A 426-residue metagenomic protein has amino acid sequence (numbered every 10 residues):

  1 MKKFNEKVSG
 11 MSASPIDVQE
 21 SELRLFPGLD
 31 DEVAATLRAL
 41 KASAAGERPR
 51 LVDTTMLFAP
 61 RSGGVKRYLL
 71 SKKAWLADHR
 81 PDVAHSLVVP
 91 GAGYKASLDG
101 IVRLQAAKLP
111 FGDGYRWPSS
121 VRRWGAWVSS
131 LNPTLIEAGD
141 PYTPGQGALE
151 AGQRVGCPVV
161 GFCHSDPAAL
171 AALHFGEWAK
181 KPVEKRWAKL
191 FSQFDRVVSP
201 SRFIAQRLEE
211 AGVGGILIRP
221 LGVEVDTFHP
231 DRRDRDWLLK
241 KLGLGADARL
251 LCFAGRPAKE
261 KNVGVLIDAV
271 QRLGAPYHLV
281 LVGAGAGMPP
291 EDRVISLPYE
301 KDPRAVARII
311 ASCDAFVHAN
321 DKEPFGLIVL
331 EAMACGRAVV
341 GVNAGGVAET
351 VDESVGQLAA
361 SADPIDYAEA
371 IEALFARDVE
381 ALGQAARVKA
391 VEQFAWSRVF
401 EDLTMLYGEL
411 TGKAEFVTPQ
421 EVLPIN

Functional and structural regions predicted by a protein language model:
K2-G93, D99, Q271: N-terminal subdomain of nucleotide-sugar transferases
E20-D30, K185-D234: Donor nucleotide-sugar binding/catalytic pocket of nucleotide-sugar-dependent glycosyltransferases
V52-T54, G245-K261, I267-Q271: Conserved donor-binding/catalytic core segment of Leloir-type glycosyltransferases
P158-V160, A168-K189: Nucleotide-sugar donor phosphate/pyrophosphate-binding loop at the beta->alpha transition of glycosyltransferases
Y299, E353-P364, A373-D378: Conserved acidic donor-binding segment of nucleotide-sugar-dependent glycosyltransferases
R308-C313: Short alpha-helical donor nucleotide-sugar binding micro-motif in glycosyltransferases
D321: Aromatic "clamp/platform" in nucleotide-sugar-dependent glycosyltransferases that forms part of the donor/acceptor
A338-G341: Short hydrophobic beta-strand element within catalytic cores of glycosyltransferases and related nucleotide-activated
